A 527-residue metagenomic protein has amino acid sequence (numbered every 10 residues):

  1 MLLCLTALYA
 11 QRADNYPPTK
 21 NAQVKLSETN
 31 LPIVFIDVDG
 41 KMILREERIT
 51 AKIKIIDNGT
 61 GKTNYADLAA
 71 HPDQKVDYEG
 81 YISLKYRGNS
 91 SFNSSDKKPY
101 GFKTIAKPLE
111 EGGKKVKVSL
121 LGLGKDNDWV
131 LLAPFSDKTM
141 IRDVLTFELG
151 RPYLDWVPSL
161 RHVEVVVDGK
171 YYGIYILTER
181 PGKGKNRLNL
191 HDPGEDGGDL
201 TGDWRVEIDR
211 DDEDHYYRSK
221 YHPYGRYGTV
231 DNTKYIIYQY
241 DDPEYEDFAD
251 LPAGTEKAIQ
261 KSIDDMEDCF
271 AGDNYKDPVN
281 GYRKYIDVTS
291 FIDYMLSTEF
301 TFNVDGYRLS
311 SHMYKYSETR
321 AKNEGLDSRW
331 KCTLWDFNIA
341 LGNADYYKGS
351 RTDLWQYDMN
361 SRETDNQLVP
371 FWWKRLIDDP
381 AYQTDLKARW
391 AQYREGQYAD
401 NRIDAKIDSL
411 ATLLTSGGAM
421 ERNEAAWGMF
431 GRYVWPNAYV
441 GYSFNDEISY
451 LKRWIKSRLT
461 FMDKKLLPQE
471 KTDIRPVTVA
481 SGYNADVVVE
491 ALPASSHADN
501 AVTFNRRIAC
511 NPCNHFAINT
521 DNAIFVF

Functional and structural regions predicted by a protein language model:
L2-A10: Hydrophobic h-region of N-terminal signal peptides that target proteins for export in Gram-negative bacteria
Q11-D73: N-terminal module-boundary/linker segments of secreted carbohydrate-active enzymes
N30-P32, M42-L44, R48-I49, S91 (+3 more regions): Middle-to-C-terminal accessory/interaction subdomains
A69-A133, T255: Conserved oxyanion/phosphate-binding beta-strand-loop segments in alpha/beta enzyme cores
Y100-K103, N127-A133, M140, E148 (+9 more regions): Structural recognition of the beta-strand scaffold that forms the well-ordered cores of secreted hydrolase catalytic
A106-L109, L123-P134, Y153-P158, K170-L296 (+1 more regions): Internal "kinase-insert"/substrate-recognition segments embedded within catalytic cores of ATP-dependent enzymes
Q469-F516, A523, F527: Secondary-structure capping and domain/repeat boundary segments
